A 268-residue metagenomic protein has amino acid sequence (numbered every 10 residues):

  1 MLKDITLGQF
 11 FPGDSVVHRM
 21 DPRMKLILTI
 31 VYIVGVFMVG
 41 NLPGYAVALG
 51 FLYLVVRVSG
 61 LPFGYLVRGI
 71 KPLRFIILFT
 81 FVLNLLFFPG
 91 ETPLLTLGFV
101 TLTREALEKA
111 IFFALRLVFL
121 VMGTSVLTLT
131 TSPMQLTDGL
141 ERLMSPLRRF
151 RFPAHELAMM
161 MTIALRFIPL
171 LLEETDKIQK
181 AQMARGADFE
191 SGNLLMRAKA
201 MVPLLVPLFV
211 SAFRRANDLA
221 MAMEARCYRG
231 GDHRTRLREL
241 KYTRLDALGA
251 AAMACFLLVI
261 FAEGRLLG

Functional and structural regions predicted by a protein language model:
M1-L42, A48-R57, R142-F152, E156-M159 (+2 more regions): Transmembrane alpha-helix interface motif
D14, F37, G60-Y65, L97 (+4 more regions): Membrane-helix interfacial "entry" motifs
K25-L26, G64-R74, G249: Alpha-helical transmembrane segments and their helix-start/interface "positive-inside/aromatic belt" motifs in integral
N41, Y45, G60-G64, F88-T96 (+2 more regions): Transmembrane helix-loop junctions in multipass membrane proteins, especially transporters and channels
F51-L61, I76-F79: Alpha-helical transmembrane segments and their membrane-interface exit regions
L73-A187, L194: Juxtamembrane/interface alpha-helical elements of multi-pass membrane proteins
